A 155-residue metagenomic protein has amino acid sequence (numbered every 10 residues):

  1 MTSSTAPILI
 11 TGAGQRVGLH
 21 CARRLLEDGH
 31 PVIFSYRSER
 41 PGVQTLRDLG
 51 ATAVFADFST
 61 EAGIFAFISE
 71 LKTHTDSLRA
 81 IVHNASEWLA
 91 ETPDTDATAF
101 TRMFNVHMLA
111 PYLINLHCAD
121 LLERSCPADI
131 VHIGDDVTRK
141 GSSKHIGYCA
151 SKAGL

Functional and structural regions predicted by a protein language model:
A6, D76-L78, L122-D136, S143: Active-site loop of short-chain dehydrogenase/reductase
G14-Q15: Conserved glycine-rich cofactor-binding loop
H30-V43: Conserved glycine-rich Rossmann-like NAD(P)H-binding loop of the short-chain dehydrogenase/reductase
D48-E61: Rossmann-fold cofactor-recognition segment
N84-A90: Conserved NAD(P)H cofactor-binding loop of Rossmann-fold oxidoreductase domains
E91, D129-G154: Catalytic loop of short-chain dehydrogenase/reductase
E91-D94, A99-F104: Substrate-binding pocket helix/loop in short-chain dehydrogenase/reductase
